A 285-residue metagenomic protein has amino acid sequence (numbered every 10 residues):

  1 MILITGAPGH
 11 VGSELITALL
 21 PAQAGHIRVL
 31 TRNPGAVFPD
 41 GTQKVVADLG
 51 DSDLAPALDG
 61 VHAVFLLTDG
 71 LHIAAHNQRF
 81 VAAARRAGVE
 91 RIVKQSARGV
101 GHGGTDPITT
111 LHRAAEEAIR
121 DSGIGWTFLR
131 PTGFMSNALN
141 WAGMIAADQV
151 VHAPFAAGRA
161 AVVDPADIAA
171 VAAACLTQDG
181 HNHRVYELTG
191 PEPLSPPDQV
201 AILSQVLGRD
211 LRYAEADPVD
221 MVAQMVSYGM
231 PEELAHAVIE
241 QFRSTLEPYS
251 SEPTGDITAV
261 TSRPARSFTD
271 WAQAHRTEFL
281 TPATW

Functional and structural regions predicted by a protein language model:
M1-D40, G50-D53, A57-V61, G70-Q78 (+7 more regions): Oxidoreductase cofactor-interface core, primarily capturing Rossmann-like NAD(P)-dependent enzymes
Q43-A47: Conserved SAM-binding strand-loop segment of SAM-dependent methyltransferases
V219-W285: A hydrophobic C-terminal alpha-helical subdomain
